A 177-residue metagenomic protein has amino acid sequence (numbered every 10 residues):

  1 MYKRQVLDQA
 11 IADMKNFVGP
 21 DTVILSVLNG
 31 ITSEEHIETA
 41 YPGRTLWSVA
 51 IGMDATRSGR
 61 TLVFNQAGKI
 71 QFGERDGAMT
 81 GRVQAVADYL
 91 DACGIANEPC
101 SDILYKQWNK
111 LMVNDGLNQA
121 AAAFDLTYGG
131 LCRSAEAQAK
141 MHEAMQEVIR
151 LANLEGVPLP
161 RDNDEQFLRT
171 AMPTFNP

Functional and structural regions predicted by a protein language model:
M1: Active-site loops and adjacent core secondary-structure elements that bind or stabilize anionic groups
R4-T61: Rossmann-like NAD(P)(H) cofactor-binding subdomain of soluble oxidoreductases
F17, A40-T45, G59-D162: Internal alpha-helical scaffold of NAD(P)-dependent oxidoreductase catalytic cores
M53, Y105, F167: Positions that flank functional sites
Q107-W108, R169-P177: FAD-binding beta-loop-beta segment adjacent to the flavin cofactor pocket
R161-R169: Short catalytic/ligand-gating loop segments at beta-alpha or beta-beta junctions within enzyme catalytic domains
